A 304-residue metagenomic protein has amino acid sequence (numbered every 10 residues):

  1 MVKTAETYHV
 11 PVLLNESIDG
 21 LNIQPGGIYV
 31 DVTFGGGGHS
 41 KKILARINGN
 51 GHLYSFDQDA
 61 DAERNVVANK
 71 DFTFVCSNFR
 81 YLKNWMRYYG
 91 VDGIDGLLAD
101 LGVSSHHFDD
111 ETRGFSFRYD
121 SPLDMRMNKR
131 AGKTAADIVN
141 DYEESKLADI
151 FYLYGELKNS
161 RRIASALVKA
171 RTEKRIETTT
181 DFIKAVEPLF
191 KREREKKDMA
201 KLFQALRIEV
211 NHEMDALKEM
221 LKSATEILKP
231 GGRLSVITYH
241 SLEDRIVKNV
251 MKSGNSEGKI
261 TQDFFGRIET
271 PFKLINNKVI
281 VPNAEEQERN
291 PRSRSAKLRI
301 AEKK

Functional and structural regions predicted by a protein language model:
M1-K304: S-adenosyl-L-methionine-dependent methyltransferase catalytic core, i.e., the SAM/SAH-binding region
